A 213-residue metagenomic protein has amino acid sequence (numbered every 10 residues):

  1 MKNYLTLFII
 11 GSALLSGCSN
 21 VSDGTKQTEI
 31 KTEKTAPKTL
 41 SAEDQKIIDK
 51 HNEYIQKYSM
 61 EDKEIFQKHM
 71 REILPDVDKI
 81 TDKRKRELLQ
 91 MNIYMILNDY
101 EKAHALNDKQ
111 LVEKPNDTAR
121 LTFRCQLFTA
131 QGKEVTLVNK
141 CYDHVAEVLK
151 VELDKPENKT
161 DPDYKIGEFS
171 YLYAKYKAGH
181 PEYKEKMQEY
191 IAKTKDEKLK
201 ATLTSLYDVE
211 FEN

Functional and structural regions predicted by a protein language model:
M1-S16: Sec-dependent bacterial lipoprotein signal peptides
C18-K85: N-terminal leader/linker segments that initiate helical-solenoid repeat arrays
T39-I55, K79-L89, K114-F123, P162-F169 (+1 more regions): Generic helix N-cap/helix-start motif at coil->alpha-helix transitions
Y54-M60, I96-Y100, C125-T136, Y176-P181: Short coil/turn linking the two alpha-helices of tandem helical-hairpin repeats
F66-D76, E101-V112, V135-E152, P181-T194: Alpha-helical repeat scaffolds
K83-P115: Mid-chain, structured segments of secreted extracytoplasmic proteins
N116-K177, K200: Extended amphipathic alpha-helical interaction segments
F169-S170, A174-N213: Terminal, low-structured helical/coil segments at or just beyond the last alpha-helical repeat
